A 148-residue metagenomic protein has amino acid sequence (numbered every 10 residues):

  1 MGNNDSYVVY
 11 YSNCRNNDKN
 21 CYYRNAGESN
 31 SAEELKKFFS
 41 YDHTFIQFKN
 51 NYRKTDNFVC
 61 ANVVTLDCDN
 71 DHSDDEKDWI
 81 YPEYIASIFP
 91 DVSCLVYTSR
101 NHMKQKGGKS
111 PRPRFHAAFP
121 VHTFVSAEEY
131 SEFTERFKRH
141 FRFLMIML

Functional and structural regions predicted by a protein language model:
M1-F115, F119-E132: Signature for HUH/AEP ssDNA processing cores
E135: Positively charged interface segments
K138-L148: Flexible helix-coil linker/hinge segments at domain or subdomain boundaries
